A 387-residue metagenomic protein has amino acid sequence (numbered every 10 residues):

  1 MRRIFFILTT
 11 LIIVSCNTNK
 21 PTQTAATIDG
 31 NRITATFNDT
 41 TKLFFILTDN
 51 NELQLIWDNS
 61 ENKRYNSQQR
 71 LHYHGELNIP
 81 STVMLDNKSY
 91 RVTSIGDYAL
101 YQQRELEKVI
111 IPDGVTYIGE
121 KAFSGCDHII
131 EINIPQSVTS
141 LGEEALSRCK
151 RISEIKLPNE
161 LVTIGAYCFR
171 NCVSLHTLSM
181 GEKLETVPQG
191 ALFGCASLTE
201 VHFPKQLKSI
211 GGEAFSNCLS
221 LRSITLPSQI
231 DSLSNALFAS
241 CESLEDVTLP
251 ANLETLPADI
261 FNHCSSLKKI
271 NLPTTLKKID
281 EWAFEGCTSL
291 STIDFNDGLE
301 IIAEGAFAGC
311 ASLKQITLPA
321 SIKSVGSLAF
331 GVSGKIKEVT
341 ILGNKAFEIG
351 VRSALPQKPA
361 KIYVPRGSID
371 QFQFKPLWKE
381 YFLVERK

Functional and structural regions predicted by a protein language model:
R2-I7: Sec-dependent signal peptide recognition, specifically the positively charged N-region followed immediately by
I13-S15: C-terminal motif of bacterial Sec signal peptides marking the signal peptidase cleavage site
N17-N19: Bacterial signal peptide processing site
P21-F44: N-terminal low-complexity, Pro/Thr/Ser-rich intrinsically disordered segments that act as propeptides or flexible
N50, H72-S94, R104-Y117, D127-S140 (+11 more regions): Structural signature of tandem-repeat unit edges
N50-N78: A short, structured beta-strand/loop element
G96-A99, G119-A122, G142-A145, G165-C168 (+8 more regions): Consensus positions within tandem repeat domains that build extended binding/scaffold surfaces
